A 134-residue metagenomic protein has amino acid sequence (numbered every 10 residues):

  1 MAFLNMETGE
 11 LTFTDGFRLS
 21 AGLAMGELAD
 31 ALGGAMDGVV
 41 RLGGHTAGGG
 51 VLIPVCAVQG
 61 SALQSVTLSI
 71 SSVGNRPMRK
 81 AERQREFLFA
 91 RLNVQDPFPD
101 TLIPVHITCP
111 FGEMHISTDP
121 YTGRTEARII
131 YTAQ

Functional and structural regions predicted by a protein language model:
M1-I103, M114, T118-Q134: Short helix/turn-capping signatures at newly exposed starts of structured segments
